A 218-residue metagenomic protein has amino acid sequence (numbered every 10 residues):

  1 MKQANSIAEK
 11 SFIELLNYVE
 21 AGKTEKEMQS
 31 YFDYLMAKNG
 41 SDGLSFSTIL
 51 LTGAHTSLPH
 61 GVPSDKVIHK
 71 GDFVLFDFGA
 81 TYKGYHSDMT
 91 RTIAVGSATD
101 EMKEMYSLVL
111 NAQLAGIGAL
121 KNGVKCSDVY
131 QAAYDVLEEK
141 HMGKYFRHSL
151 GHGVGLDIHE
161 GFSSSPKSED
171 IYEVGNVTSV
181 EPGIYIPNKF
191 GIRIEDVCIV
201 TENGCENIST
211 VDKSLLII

Functional and structural regions predicted by a protein language model:
M1-I218: Active-site neighborhoods and metal-handling regions in enzymes and metal-associated proteins
